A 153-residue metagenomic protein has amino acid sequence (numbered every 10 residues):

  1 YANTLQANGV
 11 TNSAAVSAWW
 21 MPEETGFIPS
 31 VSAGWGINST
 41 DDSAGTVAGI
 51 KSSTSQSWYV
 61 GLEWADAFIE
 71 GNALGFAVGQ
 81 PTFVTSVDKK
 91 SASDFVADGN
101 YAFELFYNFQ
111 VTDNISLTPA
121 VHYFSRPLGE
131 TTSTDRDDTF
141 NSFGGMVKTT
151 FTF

Functional and structural regions predicted by a protein language model:
Y1-E24, I37-D41: Membrane-embedded translocation segments of transport machinery
N3-V10, T46-S55, K89-G99, T134-S142: Replace "Gram-negative outer membrane beta-barrel proteins" with "bacterial and organellar outer membrane beta-barrel
N12-A14, W35-I37, Q56-W58, Q80 (+3 more regions): Transmembrane beta-barrel architecture of outer-membrane proteins
A14-V16, E24-V31, A67-L74, V111-P119: Repeated loop/turn-to-beta-strand initiation elements of outer-membrane beta-barrel proteins
V16, V60-L62, L105, V147: Membrane-embedded beta-strands of outer-membrane beta-barrel proteins, especially the hydrophobic/small aromatic
P22, G34, D41, T46-F68 (+1 more regions): Extended oligomerization regions of viral-like shell subunits
W35-D41, D66, V78-V84, Y123-P127 (+1 more regions): Transmembrane beta-strands of outer-membrane beta-barrel pores
F140-F153: Outer-membrane beta-barrel "beta-signal"
